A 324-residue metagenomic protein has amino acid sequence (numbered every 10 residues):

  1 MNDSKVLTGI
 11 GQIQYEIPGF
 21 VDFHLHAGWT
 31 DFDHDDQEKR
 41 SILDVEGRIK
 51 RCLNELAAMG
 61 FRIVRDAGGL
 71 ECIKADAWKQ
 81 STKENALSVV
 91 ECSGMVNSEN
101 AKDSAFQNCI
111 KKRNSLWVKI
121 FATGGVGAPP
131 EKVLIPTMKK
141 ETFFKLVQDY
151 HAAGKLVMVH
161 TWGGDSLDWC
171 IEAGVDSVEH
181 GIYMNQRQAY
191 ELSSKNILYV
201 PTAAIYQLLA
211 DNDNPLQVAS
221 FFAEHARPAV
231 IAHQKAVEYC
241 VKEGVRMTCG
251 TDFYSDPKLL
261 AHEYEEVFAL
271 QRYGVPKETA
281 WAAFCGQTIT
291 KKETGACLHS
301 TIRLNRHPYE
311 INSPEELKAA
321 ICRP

Functional and structural regions predicted by a protein language model:
S4-Y15, A75-K83, D103-L116, M184-L198 (+1 more regions): Short amphipathic alpha-helices and their capping/turn segments at secondary-structure boundaries
G11-Q80: Metal-associated gating/positioning segment near the N- to mid-region
H34-G47, G94-N108, L156: Active-site mouth loops of central-metabolism enzymes
V45-L53, N100-N114, W162-S166: Short, acidic/polar
E46-D76, A86-V96, S115-A128, L156 (+2 more regions): Divalent metal-dependent hydrolysis catalytic cores, especially in the metallo-beta-lactamase
G94-K145: Active-site gating/metal-coordination segments in enzymes
P129-K235, E243-T248, F253-S255, G274-P276 (+1 more regions): Active-site core of metal-dependent hydrolases
A152, Q217, F221, V230-E316 (+1 more regions): His/Asp/Glu-enriched, well-ordered alpha-helical/loop segment that forms or immediately abuts the divalent-metal
